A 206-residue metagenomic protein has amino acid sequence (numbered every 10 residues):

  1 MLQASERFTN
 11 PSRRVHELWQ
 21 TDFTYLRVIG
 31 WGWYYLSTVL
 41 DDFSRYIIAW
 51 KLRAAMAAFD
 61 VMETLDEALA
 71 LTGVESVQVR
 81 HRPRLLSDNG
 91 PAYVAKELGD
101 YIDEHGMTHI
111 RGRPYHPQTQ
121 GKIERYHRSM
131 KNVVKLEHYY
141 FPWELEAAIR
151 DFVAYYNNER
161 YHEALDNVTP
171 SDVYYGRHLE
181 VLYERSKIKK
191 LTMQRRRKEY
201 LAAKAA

Functional and structural regions predicted by a protein language model:
M1-L40, E63-E67, L71-E75, R80 (+1 more regions): Mobile-element integrase/transposase regions, centering on the N-terminal DNA-binding/Zn-coordinating module
Q3, P11, H81, K96 (+2 more regions): C-terminal domain-tail junction helix/linker
D22, D41, D88, Q120 (+2 more regions): Acidic active-site catalytic centers that drive phospho-/nucleotidyl reactions and related ester hydrolyses
D41-D42, L52-A57: A short acidic/small-residue loop/turn micro-motif
S44-I47: Hydrophobic "anchor" residues
M56-T64: A short, well-structured alpha-helical segment
L65, V77-V94, R113-Y115, D166-S171: Acidic/histidine-rich, metal-coordinating catalytic segments
R82-N89, D103-K122, H138-P142: RNase H-like polynucleotidyl transferase catalytic core
